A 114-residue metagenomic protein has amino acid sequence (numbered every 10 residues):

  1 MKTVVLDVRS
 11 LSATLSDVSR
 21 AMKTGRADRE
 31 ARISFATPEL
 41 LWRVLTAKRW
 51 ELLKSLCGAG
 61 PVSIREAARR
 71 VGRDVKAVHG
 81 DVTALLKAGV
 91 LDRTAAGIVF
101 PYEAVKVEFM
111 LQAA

Functional and structural regions predicted by a protein language model:
M1-A21: General nucleic-acid-binding
K23-E51: Short alpha-helical segments that sit at the start of domains
E39-T46, S63, R93-A114: Short, cationic-aromatic polyanion-contact patches
A47-P61: Short amphipathic alpha-helical interface segments
P61-R69: Short acidic, hydrophobic short linear motifs in intrinsically disordered regions
A67, V78, V82-L85: Basic amphipathic alpha-helical segments that dock to polyanions
G89: Glycine-centered, phosphate/nucleic-acid-interacting loop/turn motifs that mediate DNA/RNA or nucleotide
